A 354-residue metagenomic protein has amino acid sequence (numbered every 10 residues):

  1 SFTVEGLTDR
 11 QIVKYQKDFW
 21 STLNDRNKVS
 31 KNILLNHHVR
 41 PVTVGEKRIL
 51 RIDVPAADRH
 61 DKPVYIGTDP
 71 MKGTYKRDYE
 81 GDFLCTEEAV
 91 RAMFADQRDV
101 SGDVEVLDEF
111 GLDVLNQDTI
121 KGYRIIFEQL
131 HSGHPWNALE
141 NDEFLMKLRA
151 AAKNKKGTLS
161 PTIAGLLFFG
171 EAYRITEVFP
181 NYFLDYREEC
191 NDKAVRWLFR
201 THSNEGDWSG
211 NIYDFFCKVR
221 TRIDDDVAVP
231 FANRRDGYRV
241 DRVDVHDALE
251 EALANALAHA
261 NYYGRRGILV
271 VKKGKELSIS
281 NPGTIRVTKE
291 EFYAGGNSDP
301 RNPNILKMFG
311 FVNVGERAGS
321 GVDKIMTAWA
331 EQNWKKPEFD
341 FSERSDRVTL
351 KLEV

Functional and structural regions predicted by a protein language model:
S1-V245, A254-V354: Conserved N-terminal catalytic/coupling substructures associated with nucleotide/phosphate chemistry
A248: Conserved N-box helix within the HATPase_c
E251: Active-site alpha-helix of zinc metalloproteases
